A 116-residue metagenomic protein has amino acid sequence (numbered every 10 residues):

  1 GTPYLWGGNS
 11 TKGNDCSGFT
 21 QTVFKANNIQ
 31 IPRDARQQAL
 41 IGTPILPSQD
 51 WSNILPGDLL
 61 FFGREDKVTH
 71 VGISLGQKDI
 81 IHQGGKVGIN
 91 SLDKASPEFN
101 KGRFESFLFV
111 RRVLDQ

Functional and structural regions predicted by a protein language model:
G1-I54, E65, H70, Q83-K86 (+1 more regions): N-terminal capping segments
N9, I45-S48, L75-Q116: Aromatic- and glycine-rich peptidoglycan recognition patches
G57-D58: Structural motif
